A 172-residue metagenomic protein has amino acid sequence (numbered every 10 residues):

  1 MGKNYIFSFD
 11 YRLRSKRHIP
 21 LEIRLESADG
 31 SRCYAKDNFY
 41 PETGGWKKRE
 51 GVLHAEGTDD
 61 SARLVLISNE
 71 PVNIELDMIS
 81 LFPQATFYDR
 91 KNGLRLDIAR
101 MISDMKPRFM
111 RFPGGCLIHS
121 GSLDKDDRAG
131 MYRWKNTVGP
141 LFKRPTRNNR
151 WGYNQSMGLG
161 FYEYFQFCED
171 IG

Functional and structural regions predicted by a protein language model:
M1-L21, K47-H54, I79: Extra-cytoplasmic beta-strand recognition segments
F9, K106, M110, C168: Conserved, mostly hydrophobic/aromatic
L21-A28: Short, surface-exposed beta-strand/strand-loop-strand elements in extracellular ectodomains
E22, R49-S80: Extracellular beta-strand ligand-recognition surfaces/modules
A28-D59: Extracellular carbohydrate recognition and processing domains and analogous Trp-centered ligand-binding platforms
P71-D89, G93-D97: Exposed low-complexity, polar/acidic, P/S/T/G-rich flexible segments that act as propeptides, protease-susceptible
R108-P113, I118: Structural recognition of the beta-strand scaffold that forms the well-ordered cores of secreted hydrolase catalytic
I118-F161: Aromatic- and acidic-residue-enriched carbohydrate-binding clefts of CAZyme catalytic domains
